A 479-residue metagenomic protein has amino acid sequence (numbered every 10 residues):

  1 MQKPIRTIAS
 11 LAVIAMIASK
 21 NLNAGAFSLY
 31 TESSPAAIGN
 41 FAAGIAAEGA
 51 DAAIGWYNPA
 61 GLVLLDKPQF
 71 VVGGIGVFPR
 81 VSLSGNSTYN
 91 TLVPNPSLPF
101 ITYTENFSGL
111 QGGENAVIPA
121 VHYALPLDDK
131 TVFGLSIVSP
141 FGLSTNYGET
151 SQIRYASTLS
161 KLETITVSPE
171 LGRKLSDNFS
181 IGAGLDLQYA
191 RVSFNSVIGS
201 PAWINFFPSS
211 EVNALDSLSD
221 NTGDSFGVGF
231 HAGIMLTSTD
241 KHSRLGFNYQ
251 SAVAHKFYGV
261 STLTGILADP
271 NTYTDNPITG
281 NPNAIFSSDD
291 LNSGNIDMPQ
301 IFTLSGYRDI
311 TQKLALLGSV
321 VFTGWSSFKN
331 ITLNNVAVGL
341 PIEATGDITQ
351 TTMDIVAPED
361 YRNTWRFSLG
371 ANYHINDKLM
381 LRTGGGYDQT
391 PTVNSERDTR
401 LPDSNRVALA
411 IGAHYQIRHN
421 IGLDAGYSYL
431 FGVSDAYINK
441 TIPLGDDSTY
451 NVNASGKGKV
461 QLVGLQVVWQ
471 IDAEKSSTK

Functional and structural regions predicted by a protein language model:
M1-F27, D472-K479: Cleavable N-terminal export/targeting peptides
A12-K20, A60, G74, A413: Residue-level signal for alpha-helical transmembrane segments in multi-pass membrane proteins
A12-V13, A50, N292, Q416: Short N-terminal alpha-helical targeting/association segments
G25-F41, I45, L92-P99, N115-K479: Outer-membrane beta-barrel porins/channels
A26-G44, V63-S82: Transmembrane beta-strand segments of Gram-negative outer membrane beta-barrel proteins
A42-A50, R80-E114: Surface-exposed strand-loop-strand hairpins of Gram-negative outer-membrane beta-barrel proteins
I45-A50, G55-P68, Y123-D128, G142: Outer-membrane beta-barrel pore proteins
L64, V71, G76-R80, Q111-N115 (+4 more regions): Generic, well-ordered alpha-helical segments
